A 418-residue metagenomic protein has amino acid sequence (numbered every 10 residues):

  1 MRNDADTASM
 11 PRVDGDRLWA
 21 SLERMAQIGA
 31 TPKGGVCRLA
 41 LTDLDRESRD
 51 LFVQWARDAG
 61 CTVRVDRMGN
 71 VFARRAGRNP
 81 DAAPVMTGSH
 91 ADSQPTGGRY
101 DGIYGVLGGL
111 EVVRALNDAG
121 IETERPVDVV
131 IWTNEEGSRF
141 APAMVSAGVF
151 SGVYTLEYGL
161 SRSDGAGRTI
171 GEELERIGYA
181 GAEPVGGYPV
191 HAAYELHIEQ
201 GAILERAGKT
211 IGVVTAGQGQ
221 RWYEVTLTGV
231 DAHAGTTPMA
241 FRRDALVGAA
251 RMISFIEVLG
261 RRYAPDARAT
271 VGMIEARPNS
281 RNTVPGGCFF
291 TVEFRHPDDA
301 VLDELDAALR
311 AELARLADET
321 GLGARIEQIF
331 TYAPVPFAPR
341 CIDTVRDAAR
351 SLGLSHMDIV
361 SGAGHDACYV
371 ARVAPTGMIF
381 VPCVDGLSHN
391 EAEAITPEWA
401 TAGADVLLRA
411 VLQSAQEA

Functional and structural regions predicted by a protein language model:
R12, W19, Q27-T31, G167-T215 (+3 more regions): Active-site-adjacent substrate-binding region of metalloamidase/peptidase-like peptide-processing proteins
R12-G98: Acidic/His- and Gly-rich active-site-bordering loop/insert found across diverse amide/peptide-bond hydrolases
L18, R24-T31, G88-S89, G286 (+2 more regions): Zn-dependent metallopeptidase/amidohydrolase metal-coordination segment
M25, T87-H90, T96-E136, R221-L227 (+4 more regions): Alpha-helical metal-binding/catalytic segments enriched in His/Glu/Asp
A40, T270-N279, T291-P297, G323-I342 (+1 more regions): A short beta-alpha structural unit
R64-D66, E122-P126, G181-V185, T236 (+4 more regions): Flexible, glycine/charged-enriched surface loops at secondary-structure junctions
D92, N134-E135, R139-A300: Midchain, well-structured core segments that form catalytic/ion-binding scaffolds
L156-Y158, R295-D299, I329-T331, G386-P397: Short beta-alpha connecting loops at secondary-structure transitions that line or flank enzyme active sites
